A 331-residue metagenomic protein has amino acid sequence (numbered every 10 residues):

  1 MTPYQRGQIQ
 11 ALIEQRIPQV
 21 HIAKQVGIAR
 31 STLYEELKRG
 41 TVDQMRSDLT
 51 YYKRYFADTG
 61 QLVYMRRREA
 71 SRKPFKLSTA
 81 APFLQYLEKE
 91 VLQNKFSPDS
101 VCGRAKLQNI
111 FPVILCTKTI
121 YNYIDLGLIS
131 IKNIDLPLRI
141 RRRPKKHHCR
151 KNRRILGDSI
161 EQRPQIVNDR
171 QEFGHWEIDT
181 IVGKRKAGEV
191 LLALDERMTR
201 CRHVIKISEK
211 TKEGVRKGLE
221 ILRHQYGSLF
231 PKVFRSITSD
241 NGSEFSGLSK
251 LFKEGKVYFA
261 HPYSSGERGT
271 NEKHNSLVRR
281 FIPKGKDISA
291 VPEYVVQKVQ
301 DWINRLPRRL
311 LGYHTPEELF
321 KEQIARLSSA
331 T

Functional and structural regions predicted by a protein language model:
M1-A11, Q15-K95, D99: Short, basic alpha-helical/linker "hinge" immediately adjacent to a nucleic-acid-recognition surface
I9, L33-E36, V101, I120 (+8 more regions): Mobile genetic element proteins and their domesticated derivatives, centered on retroelements and DNA transposons
L49, K53-R54, F111-N168: Basic, flexible linker segments flanking DNA-binding modules in nucleic acid-interacting mobile-element proteins
S97-F111: DNA-recognition alpha helix
F173-G183: Two-metal-ion RNase H-like nuclease active-site motif
K184-A187, V204-L229: Active-site beta-loop-alpha junctions of metal-dependent nucleic acid enzymes, especially the RNase H-like/DDE
S239-G242, S246-L248, F252, F259-I282 (+1 more regions): RNase H-like two-metal-ion nuclease catalytic core shared by retroviral integrases and related mobile-element nucleases
K284-T331: C-terminal domain-tail junction helix/linker
